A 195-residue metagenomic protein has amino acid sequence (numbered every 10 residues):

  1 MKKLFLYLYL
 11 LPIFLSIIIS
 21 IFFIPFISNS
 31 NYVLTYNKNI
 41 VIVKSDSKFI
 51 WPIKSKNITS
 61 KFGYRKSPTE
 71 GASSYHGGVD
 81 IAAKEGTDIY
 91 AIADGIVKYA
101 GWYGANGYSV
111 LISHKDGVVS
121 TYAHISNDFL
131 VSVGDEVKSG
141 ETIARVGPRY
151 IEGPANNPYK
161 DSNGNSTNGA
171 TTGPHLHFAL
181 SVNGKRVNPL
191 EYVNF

Functional and structural regions predicted by a protein language model:
M1-L15: N-terminal Sec-pathway targeting helices
L15-I27: Hydrophobic alpha-helical membrane-insertion segments, chiefly the h-region of N-terminal signal peptides
P25-Y108, S139, R149, V187-L190 (+1 more regions): Surface-exposed, glycine-biased beta-strand/turn segments
H76, H124, H175-A179: Histidine-centered divalent metal-coordination motifs
T87, D116-V118, K185: Short acidic/polar mixed-charge low-complexity motifs
A91-F129, V133, Y150-N163: Zn2+-dependent peptidoglycan hydrolase active-site motif and core
L111-S113, D135-F195: Conserved, short, structured surface segments that act as functional micro-motifs
